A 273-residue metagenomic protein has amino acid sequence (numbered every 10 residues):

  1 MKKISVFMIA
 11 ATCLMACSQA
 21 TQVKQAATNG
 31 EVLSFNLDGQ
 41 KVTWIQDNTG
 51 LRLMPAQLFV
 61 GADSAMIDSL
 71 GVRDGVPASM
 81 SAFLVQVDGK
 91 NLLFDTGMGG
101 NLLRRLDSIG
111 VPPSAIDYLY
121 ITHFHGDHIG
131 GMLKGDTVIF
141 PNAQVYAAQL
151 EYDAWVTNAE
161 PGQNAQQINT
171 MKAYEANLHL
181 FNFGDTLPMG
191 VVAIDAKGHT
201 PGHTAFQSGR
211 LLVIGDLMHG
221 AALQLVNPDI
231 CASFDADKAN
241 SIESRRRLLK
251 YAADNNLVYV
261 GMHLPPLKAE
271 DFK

Functional and structural regions predicted by a protein language model:
M1-I4: Positively charged n-region of N-terminal signal peptides that target proteins for export
L14-A16: C-terminal motif of bacterial Sec signal peptides marking the signal peptidase cleavage site
S18-A20: Bacterial signal peptide processing site
E31-S108, A205-M218: Conserved beta-strand hairpin/beta-sheet module of binuclear metal-dependent hydrolase folds, prominently
N36, D107, A115, N142-D195 (+1 more regions): Metallo-beta-lactamase
L93-G97, D117-H125, Y146-A148, D195-G198 (+4 more regions): Active-site neighborhood of phospho(di)ester-bond hydrolases with catalytic His/Asp-centered motifs
G100-Y146: Active-site metal-binding motif and surrounding structural segment of the metallo-beta-lactamase
P201, R210-K273: Cap/insert and terminal regions of metallo-dependent hydrolase folds
